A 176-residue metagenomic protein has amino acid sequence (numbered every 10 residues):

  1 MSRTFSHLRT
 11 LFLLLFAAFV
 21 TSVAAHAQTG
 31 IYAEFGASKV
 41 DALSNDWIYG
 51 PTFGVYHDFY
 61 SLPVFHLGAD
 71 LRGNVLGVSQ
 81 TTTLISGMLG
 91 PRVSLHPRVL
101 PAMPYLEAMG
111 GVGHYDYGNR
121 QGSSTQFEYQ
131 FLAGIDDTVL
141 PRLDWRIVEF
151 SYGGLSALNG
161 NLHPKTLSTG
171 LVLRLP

Functional and structural regions predicted by a protein language model:
M1-T29, P176: Cleavable N-terminal export/targeting peptides
A25-G36, D46: N-terminal targeting leaders of membrane proteins
H26-G30, L62-H66, V99-M103, T138-W145: Strand-connecting loop/turn motifs
I31-K39, A69-V75, V93, L106-V112 (+2 more regions): Transmembrane beta-barrel strands of outer-membrane/channel proteins
S38-D41, V75-V78, D116-Q121, G154-L158: Extracellular loop and loop/strand-boundary signature of outer-membrane beta-barrel proteins
S38-F53, S124: Surface-exposed strand-loop-strand hairpins of Gram-negative outer-membrane beta-barrel proteins
P51-R120, Q126-Y129, V172-R174: Gram-negative (and chloroplast) outer-membrane scaffold detector with strong preference for beta-barrel transmembrane
H163-P176: Outer-membrane beta-barrel "beta-signal"
